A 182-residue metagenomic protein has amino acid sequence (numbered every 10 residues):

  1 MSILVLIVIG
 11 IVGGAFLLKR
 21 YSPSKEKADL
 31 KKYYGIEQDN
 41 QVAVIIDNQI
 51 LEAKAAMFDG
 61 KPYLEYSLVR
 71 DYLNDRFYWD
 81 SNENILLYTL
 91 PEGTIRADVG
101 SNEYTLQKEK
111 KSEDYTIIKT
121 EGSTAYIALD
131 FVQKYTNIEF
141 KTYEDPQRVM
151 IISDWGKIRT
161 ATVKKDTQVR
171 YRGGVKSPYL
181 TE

Functional and structural regions predicted by a protein language model:
M1-Y179: Primary recognition of N-terminal secretory signal peptides and signal-anchoring hydrophobic helices
E182: Conserved PDZ fold ligand-binding element
